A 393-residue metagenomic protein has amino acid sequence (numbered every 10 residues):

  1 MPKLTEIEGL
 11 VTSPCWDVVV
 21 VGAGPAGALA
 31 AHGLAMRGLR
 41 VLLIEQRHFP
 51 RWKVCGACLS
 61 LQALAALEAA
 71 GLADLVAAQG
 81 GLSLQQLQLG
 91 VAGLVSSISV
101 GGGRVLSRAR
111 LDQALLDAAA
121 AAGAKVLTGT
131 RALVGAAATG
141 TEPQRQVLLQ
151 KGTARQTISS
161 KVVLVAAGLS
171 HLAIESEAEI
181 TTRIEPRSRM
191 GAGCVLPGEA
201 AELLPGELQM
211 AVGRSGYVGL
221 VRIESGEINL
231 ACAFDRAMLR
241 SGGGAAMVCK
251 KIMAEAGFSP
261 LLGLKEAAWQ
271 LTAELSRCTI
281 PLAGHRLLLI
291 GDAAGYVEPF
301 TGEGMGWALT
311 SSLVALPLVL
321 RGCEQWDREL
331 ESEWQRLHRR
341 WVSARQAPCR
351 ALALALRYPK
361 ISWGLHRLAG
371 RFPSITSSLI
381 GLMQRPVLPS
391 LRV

Functional and structural regions predicted by a protein language model:
L10-A26: Beta1/beta-strand and adjacent pyrophosphate-binding region of the FAD-binding site in flavoprotein oxidoreductases
G24-P25, F49-P50, L169: Residue-level detector of alpha-helix initiation sites
A35-C55: Glycine-rich FAD pyrophosphate-binding loop
H48-E68: Conserved N-terminal glycine-rich FAD pyrophosphate-binding loop of Rossmann-like flavoproteins
A63-L64, E68-L116: A conserved beta-strand/loop capping segment in the N-terminal third of enzymes that catalyze redox or closely related
A118-F258: Predominantly flavin-linked oxidoreductase catalytic cores and closely associated redox partners
M238-V319: FAD/FMN-dependent oxidoreductases across multiple families
P317-V393: C-terminal helical "tail/cap" subdomain of flavin- and related membrane-associated enzymes
